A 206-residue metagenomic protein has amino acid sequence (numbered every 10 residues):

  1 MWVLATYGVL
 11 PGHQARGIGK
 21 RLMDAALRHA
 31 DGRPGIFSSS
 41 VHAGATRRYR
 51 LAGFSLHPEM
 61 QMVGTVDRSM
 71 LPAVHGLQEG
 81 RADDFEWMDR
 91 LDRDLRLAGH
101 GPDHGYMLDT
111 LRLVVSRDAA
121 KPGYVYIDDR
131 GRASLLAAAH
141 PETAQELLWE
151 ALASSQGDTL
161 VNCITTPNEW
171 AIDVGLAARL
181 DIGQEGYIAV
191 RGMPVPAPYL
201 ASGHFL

Functional and structural regions predicted by a protein language model:
M1-L4, Q14, D129-S134, I182-G183: A conserved beta-turn-beta hairpin within the catalytic core of GNAT-like acetyltransferases that forms part
W2-A5, M23, R28-A43, Q156-T166 (+1 more regions): Conserved GNAT acetyl-CoA-binding A-motif
T6-R28, L51, P141-A153: Conserved acetyl-CoA-binding loop-helix of GNAT-fold acetyltransferases
G32, L51-G131: Amide-forming acyltransferase catalytic core, primarily the GNAT-like/NAT-type and related acyltransferase folds
I36-S38, S55-R68, I182-P194: Conserved catalytic-core motifs of GNAT/GCN5-like acyltransferases
A45-R50, F54, D173-G175: Conserved active-site tyrosine of GNAT-family acetyltransferases
A82-R117, E142-Q156, T166-L206: N-terminal charged segments
A119-S155, V161: Structured core of small recognition/catalytic domains
